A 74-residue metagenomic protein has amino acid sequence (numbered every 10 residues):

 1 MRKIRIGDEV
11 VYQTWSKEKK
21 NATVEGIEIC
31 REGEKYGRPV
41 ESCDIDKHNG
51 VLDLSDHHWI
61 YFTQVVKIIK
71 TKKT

Functional and structural regions predicted by a protein language model:
E18-C30, V40: Short beta-strand-centered aromatic/proline hotspots
C30-C43, V51: Short, solvent-exposed secondary-structure boundary/capping segments
S42-T74: Intrinsically disordered, low-complexity, charged/polar segments
